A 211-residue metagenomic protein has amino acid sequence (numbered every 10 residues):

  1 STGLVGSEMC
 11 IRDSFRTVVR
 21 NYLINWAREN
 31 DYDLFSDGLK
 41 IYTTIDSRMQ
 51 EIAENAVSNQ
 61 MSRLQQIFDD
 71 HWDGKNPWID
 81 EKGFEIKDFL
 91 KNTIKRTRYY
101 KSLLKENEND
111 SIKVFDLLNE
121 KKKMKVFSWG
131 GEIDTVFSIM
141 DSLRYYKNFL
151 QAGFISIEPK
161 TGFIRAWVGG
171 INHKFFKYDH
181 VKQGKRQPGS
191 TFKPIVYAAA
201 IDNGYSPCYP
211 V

Functional and structural regions predicted by a protein language model:
S1, S7-V211: Extended, non-catalytic substrate-recognition/exosite surfaces adjacent to catalytic cores, especially in enzymes
